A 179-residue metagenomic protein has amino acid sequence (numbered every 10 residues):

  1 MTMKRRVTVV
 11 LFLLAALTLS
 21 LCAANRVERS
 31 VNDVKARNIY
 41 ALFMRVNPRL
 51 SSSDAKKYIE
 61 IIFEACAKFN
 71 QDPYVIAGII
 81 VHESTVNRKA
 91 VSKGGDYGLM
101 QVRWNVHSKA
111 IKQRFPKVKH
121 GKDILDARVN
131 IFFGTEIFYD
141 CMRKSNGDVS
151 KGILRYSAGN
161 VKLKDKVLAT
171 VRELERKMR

Functional and structural regions predicted by a protein language model:
T2-V9: Bacterial N-terminal signal peptides that target proteins for export
V10-T18: Bacterial N-terminal signal peptides
N25-R179: Catalytic glycan-binding domains that act on GlcNAc-containing polysaccharides
